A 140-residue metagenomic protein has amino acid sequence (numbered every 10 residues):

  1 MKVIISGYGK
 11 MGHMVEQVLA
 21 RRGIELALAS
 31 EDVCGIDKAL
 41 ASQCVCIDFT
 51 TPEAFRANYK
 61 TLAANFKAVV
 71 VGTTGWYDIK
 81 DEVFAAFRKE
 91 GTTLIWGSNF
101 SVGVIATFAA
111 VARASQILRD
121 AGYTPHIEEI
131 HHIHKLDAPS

Functional and structural regions predicted by a protein language model:
M1-V3: Extreme N-terminal starter segment of soluble prokaryotic enzymes
S6, H13-M14, V18-D37: NAD(P)-binding Rossmann-fold cofactor-contacting core
G7, T50: NAD(P)H cofactor-binding loop motif with strongest signal on the N-terminal glycine-rich segment
L26, V69-V70, T93-L94: Hydrophobic beta-strand scaffold residues
A39, V45, P52-T73, K80-F84: Rossmann-fold NAD(P) dinucleotide-binding segment
K60, T73-S115: Rossmann-fold NAD(P)-binding glycine/threonine-rich loop
V102, A106-S140: Conserved anion/nucleotide-ligand pocket segment
